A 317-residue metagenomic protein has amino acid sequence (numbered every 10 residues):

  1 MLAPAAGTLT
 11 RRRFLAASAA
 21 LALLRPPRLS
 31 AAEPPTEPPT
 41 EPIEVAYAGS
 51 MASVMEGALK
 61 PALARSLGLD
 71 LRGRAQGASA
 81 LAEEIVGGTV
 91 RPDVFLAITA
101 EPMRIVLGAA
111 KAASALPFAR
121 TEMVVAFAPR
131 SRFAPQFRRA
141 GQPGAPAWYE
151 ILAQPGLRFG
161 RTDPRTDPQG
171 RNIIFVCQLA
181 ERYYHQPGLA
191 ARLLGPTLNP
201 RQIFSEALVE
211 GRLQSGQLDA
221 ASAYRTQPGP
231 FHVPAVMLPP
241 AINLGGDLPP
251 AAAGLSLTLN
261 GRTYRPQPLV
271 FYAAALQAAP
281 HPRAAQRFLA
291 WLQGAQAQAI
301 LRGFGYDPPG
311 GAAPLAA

Functional and structural regions predicted by a protein language model:
M1-L9, R13, A17-L23: N-terminal secretory signal peptides
T8, L96, S222: Short aromatic/basic micro-patch
P26-P27: N-terminal signal peptide c-region/cleavage motif recognized by signal peptidases
E33-R74, A78-V86, T99-A100, L107-G108 (+2 more regions): Exported/periplasmic ABC-transporter solute-binding proteins
P92-L96, M103-P117: Short beta-strand-centered segments that line the small-molecule binding cleft or hinge of alpha/beta clamshell
V125: Serine endopeptidase catalytic core focused on the charge-relay Asp
